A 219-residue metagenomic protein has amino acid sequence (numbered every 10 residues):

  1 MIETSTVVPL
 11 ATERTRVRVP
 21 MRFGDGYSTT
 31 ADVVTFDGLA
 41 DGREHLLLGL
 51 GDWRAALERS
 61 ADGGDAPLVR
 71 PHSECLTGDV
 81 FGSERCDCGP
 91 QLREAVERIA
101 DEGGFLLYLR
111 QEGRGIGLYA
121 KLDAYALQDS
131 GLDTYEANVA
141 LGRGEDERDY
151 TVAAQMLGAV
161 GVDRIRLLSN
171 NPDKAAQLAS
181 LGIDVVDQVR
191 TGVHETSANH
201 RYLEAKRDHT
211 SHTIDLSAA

Functional and structural regions predicted by a protein language model:
M1-A219: Catalytic domains of riboflavin
